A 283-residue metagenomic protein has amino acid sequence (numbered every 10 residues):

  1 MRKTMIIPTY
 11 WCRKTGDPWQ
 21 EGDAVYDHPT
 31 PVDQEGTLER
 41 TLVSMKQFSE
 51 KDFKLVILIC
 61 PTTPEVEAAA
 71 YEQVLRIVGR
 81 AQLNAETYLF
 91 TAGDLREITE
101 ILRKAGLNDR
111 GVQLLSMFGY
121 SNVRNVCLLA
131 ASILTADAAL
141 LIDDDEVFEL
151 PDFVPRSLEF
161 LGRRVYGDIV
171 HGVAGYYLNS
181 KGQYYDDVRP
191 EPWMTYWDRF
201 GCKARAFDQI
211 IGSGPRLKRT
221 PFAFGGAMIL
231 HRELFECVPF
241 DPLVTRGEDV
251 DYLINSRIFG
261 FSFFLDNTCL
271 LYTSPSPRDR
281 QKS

Functional and structural regions predicted by a protein language model:
M1-E50, I57-C60: N-proximal low-complexity "stem/linker" segments adjacent to membrane-targeting elements
V78-L129: Active-site-proximal specificity loops/subdomain of glycosyltransferases
A136, F222-V238: Conserved nucleotide-sugar donor-binding and metal-coordinating catalytic region shared by glycosyltransferases
A136-V147: Short beta-strand-to-loop acidic/aromatic patch adjacent to the donor-nucleotide binding site
D152-E191: Conserved donor NDP-sugar-binding/catalytic core segment of glycosyltransferases
Q209-A227: A recurrent flexible, glycine/aromatic-enriched loop bordering the glycosyltransferase active site that acts as
T245-Y252: Acidic donor-binding loop at a coil-to-helix junction in glycosyltransferase catalytic cores that engages
Y272-Q281: Conserved small/polar residues in nucleotide/adenosyl-binding loops
